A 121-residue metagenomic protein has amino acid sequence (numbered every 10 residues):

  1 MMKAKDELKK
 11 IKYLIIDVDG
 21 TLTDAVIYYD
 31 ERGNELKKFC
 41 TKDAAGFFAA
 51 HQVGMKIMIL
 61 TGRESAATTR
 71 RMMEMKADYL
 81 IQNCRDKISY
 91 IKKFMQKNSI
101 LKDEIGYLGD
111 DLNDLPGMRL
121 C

Functional and structural regions predicted by a protein language model:
M1-V18: Non-catalytic pre-domain segments flanking phosphatase-related domains
G20, M118: Residue-level signature of catalytic and energy-coupling elements of molecular machines, predominantly ATP/GTP-dependent
L22-Q52, G62: A positional/architectural concept
F47-Q52, K92-S99, R119: Surface-exposed amphipathic alpha-helices with a cationic face
F47-R71, L80-Q82: Substrate-recognition element of Asp-dependent hydrolases with the DxDx(T/V) motif
G54-M58, A77-Y79, D103-I105, C121: Short active-site oxyanion
D78-K87, G109: A short, structured active-site edge motif that brings together acidic residues
I88-L115: Conserved Lys-Pro-Asp/Glu-containing loop-to-beta segment of HAD-superfamily phosphomonoesterases, centered on
